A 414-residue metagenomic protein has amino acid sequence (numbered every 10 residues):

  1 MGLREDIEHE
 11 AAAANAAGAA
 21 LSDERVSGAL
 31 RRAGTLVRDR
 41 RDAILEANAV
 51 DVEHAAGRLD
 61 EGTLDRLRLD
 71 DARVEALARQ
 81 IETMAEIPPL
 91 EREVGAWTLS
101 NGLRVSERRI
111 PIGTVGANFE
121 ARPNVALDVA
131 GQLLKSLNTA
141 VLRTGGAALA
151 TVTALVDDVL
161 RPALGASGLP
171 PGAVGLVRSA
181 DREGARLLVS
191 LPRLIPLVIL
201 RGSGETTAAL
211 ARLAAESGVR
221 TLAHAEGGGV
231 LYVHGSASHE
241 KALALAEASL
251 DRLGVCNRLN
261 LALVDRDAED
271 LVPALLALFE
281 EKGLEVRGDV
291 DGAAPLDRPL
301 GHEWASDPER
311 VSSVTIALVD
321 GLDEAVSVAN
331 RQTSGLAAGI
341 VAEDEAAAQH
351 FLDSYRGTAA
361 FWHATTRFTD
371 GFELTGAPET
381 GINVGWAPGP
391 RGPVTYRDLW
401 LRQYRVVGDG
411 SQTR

Functional and structural regions predicted by a protein language model:
M1-E107, Q132: N-terminal Rossmann-like NAD(P)+-binding subdomain of aldehyde/semialdehyde dehydrogenases
G2-A16, R31, E46, E343-R414: C-terminal segments
G2-L3, D39, E120-N124, D128-T139 (+2 more regions): ALDH superfamily catalytic-core signature
D70, R104-E107, V174-R193: A structured beta-alpha segment of the ubiquitous adenosine-cofactor-binding alpha/beta core
T83-E86, L90-A163, S167, S217-T221: Conserved small-residue-rich beta-alpha loop and adjacent elements that most often cradle the phosphate/pyrophosphate
V105-P111, L134, A166-P170, V189-R193 (+10 more regions): Solvent-exposed alpha-helices and their adjacent loops that cap or buttress functional pockets in soluble metabolic
L263-T365, D370-F372: NAD(P)-dependent aldehyde/semialdehyde dehydrogenase
